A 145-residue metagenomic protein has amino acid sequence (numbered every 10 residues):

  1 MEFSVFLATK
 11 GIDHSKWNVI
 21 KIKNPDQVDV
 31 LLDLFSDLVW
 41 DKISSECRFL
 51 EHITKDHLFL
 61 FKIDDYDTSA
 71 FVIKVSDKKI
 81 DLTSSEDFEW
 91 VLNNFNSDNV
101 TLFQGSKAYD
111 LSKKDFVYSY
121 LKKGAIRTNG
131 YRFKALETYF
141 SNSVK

Functional and structural regions predicted by a protein language model:
M1-H52: N-terminal interaction modules that seed assembly of large macromolecular complexes
E2, F6, W90-V91, Y120 (+1 more regions): Charge-rich, solvent-exposed alpha-helical interaction surfaces
T9-D13, D41-F49, N94-D98, K123 (+2 more regions): Surface-exposed polar/charged interaction patches
D13, D65-S69, F103: Mixed-charge, low-complexity intrinsically disordered segments
P25-V28, L32, S36, D81-S84 (+3 more regions): Intrinsic-disorder-associated interaction segments
V30-D98: Long amphipathic alpha-helical segments
N96-K145: Glycine-rich, aromatic-bearing surface loops/beta-hairpins
